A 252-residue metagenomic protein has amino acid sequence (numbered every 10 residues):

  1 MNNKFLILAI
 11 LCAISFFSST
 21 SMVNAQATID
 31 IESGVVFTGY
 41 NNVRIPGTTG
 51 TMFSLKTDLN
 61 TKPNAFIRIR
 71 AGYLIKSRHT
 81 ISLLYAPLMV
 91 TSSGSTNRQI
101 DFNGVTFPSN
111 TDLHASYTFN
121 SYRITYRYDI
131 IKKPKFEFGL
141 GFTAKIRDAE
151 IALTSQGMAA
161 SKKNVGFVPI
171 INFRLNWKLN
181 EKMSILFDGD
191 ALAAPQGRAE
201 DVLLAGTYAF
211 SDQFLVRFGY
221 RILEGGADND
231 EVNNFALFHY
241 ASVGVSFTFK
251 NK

Functional and structural regions predicted by a protein language model:
I14-M22: C-terminal segment of classical bacterial N-terminal signal peptides
N24-L88, G244, T248-K252: Short glycine/proline- and aromatic-enriched beta-strand/turn motifs that initiate or cap beta-hairpins
I31-S33, I69-Y73, I124-Y128, F142-A144 (+4 more regions): Residues on the lipid-exposed face of transmembrane beta-strands in outer-membrane beta-barrel proteins
G39-N64, P87-F119, D148-G166, R174-N176 (+2 more regions): Extracellular/periplasm-exposed beta-strand and loop segments of Gram-negative cell-envelope proteins, dominated by
R78-I81, P134-F136, E181-I185, Q213-V216 (+1 more regions): Repeated loop/turn-to-beta-strand initiation elements of outer-membrane beta-barrel proteins
P134, V165-F167, D190-D201: Solvent-exposed loop/turn segments connecting transmembrane beta-strands in outer-membrane beta-barrel proteins
M183-G197, I222-L223: Transmembrane beta-strand segments that form the barrel wall of outer-membrane beta-barrel proteins
R198-K252: Predominantly the C-terminal beta-signal and adjacent terminal strand-loop region of outer-membrane beta-barrel
